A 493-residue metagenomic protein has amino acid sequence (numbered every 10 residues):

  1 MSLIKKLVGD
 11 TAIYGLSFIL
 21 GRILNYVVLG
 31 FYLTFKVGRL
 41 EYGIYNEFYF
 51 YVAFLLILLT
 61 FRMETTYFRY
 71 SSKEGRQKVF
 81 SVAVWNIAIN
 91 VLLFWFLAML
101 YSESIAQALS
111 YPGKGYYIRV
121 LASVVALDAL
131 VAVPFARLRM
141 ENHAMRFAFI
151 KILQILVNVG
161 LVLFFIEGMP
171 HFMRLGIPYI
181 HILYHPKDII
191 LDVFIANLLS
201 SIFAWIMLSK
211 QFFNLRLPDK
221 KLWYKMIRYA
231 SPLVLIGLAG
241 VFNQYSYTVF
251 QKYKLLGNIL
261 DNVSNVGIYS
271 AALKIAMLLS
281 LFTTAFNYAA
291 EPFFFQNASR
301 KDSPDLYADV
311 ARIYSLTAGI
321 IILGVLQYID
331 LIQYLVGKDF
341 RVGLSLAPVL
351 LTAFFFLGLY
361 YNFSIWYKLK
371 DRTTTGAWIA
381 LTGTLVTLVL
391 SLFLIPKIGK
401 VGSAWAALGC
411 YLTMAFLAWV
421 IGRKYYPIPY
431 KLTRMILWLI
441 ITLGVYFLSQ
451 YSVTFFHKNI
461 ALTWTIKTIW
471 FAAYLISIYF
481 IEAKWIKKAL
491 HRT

Functional and structural regions predicted by a protein language model:
M1-L3, L7, M173-D192, I202-Q244 (+3 more regions): Interhelical loop/hinge segments that connect adjacent transmembrane helices in multipass membrane
L3-E64, A88-Y101, V124, V159 (+4 more regions): Signature of the first transmembrane helix
G9-R22, F48, A53-E103, Q107 (+6 more regions): Membrane-water interface segments that mark the loop-to-transmembrane alpha-helix transition
D10-N25, D192-L208, K220-F295, A353 (+1 more regions): Transmembrane helical elements of multi-pass membrane transporters/channels
L24-V28, N46-S71, I87, S123-V133 (+4 more regions): Small-residue-rich midsections of specific transmembrane alpha-helices
Y70-N86, I268-A380: Specific pore-lining/lateral-gate transmembrane helices of multi-pass inner-membrane transport and insertion machines
R119, F149-Q211, I236, L381-V386 (+2 more regions): Hydrophobic alpha-helical transmembrane segments
Y451-T493: Membrane-proximal transmembrane or re-entrant/amphipathic helices at the cytosolic face
